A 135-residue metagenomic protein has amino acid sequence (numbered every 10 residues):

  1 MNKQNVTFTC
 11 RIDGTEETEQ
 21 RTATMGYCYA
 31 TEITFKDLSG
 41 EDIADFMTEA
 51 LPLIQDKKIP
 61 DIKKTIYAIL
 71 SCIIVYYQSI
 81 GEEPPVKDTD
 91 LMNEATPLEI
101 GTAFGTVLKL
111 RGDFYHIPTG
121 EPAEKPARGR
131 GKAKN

Functional and structural regions predicted by a protein language model:
M1-G14, A44-D45, L51-Q55, S79-N135: Charged interaction scaffolds used for protein-protein
K3, A30, K64: Short, well-structured alpha-helical interface segments that form or flank functional binding sites
G14-Q20: Glycine-centered positions within short beta-strands or beta-hairpins
T22-T24: Well-ordered beta-strand positions in beta-sheet-rich domains
G26-C28: Residue-level signal for threonine
K36-I62: Acidic, aromatic-enriched beta-alpha/helix-loop junctions
K64-V75, G105-L110: Short, hydrophobic/amphipathic alpha-helical patches that form generic packing surfaces within helical domains
